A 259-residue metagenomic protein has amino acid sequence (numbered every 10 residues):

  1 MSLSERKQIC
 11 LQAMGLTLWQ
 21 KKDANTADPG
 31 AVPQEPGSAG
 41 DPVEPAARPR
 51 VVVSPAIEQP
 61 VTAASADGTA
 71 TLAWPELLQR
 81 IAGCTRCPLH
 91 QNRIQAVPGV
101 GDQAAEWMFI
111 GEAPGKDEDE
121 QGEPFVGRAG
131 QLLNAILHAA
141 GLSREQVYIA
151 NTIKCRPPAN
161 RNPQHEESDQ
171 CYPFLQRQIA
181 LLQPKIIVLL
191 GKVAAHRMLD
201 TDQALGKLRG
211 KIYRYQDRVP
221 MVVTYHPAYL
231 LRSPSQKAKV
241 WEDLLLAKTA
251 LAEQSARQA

Functional and structural regions predicted by a protein language model:
S2-A259: A polyanion-binding, active-site-adjacent surface
